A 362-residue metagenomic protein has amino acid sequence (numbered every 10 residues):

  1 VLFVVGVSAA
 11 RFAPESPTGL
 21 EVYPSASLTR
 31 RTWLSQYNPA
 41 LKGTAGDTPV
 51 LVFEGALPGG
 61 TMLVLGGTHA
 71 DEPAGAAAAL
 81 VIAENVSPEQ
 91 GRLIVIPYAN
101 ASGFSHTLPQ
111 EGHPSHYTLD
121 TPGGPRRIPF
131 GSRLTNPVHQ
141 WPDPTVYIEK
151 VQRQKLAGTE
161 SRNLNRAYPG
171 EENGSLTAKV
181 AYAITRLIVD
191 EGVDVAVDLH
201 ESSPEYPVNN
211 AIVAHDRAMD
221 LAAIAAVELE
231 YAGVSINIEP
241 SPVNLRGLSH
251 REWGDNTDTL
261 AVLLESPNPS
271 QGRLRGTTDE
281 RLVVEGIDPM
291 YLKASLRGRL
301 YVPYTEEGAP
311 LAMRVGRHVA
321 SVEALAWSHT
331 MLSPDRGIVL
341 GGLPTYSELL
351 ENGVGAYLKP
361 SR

Functional and structural regions predicted by a protein language model:
V1-L51, N85, L176-V195, L199 (+1 more regions): C-terminal accessory segments enriched in acidic
F53, G67-H69: Buried hydrophobic positions in well-ordered alpha/beta secondary-structure cores of metabolic enzymes
G55-T61: Proline/glycine-enriched tight loop/beta-turn segments at coil->beta junctions that connect or precede beta-strands
T61-G67, I96, A167: Short glycine-rich or small-residue beta-strand-to-loop segments that form or flank ligand, phosphate, metal/Fe-S
H69-A77: Di-metal (Zn2+ and/or Mg2+/Mn2+) metal-binding site signature of metallo-dependent hydrolases with the MBL/beta-CASP
P73-A74, E89-V227: Active-site/substrate-binding loop(s) of hydrolase catalytic cores
A78-G91: A short, Lys/Arg-enriched amphipathic alpha-helix followed by its capping loop at the start of a domain
